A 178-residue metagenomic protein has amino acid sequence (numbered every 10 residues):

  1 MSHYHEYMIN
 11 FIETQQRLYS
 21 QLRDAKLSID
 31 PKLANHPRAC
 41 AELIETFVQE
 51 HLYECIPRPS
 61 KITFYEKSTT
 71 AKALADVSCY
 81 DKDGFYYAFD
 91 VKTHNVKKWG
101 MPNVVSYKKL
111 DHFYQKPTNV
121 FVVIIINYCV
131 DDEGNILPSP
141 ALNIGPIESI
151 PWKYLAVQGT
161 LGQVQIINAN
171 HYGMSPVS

Functional and structural regions predicted by a protein language model:
M1-A73, F85-Y87, T93-S178: Nucleic-acid endonuclease domains
S78-A88: Active-site beta-strand-loop-beta-strand hairpin of nuclease catalytic cores that positions key catalytic residues
